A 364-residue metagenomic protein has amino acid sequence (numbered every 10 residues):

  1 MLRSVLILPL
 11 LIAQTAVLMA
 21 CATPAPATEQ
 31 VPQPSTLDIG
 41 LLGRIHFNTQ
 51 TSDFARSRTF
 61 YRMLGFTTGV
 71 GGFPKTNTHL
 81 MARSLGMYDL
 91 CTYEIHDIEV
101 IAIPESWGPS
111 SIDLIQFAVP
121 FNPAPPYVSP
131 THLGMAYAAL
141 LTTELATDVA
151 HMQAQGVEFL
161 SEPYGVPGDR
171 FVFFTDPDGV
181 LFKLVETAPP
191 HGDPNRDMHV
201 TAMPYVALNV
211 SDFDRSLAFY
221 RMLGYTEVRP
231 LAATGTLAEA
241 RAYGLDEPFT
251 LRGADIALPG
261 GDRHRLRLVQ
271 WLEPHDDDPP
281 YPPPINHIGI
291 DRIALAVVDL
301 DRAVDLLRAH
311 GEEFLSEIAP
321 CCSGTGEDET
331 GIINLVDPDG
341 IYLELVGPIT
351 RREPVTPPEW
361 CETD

Functional and structural regions predicted by a protein language model:
M1-P9: Bacterial N-terminal signal peptides that target proteins for export
M19-A20: C-terminal motif of bacterial Sec signal peptides marking the signal peptidase cleavage site
T28-R58, T67-F73, G134-L140, V185-L217 (+5 more regions): N-terminal beta-strand motif that seeds the catalytic metal site of vicinal oxygen chelate
L42-S52, D97-A118, P123-H151, R170-T175 (+5 more regions): Vicinal oxygen chelate
Q50-G108, T147, A154, Y164-V166 (+5 more regions): Core segments of cupin and vicinal oxygen chelate
D113-F117, G168-P194: Short, structured interface segments
L160-E162, L315-G324: Short, basic/aromatic recognition patches
